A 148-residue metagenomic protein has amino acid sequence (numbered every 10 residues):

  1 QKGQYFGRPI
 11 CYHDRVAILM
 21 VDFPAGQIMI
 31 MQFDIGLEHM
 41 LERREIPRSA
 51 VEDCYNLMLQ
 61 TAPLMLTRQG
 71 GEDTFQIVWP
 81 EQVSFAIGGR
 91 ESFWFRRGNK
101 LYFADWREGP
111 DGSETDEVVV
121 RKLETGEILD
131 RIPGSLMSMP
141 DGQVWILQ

Functional and structural regions predicted by a protein language model:
Q1-K2, A25-S49, R68-S92, E108-L136 (+2 more regions): Surface-exposed loop/turn elements that mediate protein-protein interactions on large endomembrane-trafficking
K2-D14, M20: Short N-terminal edge-element motif at the start of the domain
G7-Y12, Y55-A62, W94-R97, M137-Q148: Structural signature of eukaryotic scaffold interfaces centered on beta-propeller domains
I18, L66-T67, F103-D105, I146: Residue position within the beta-strands of beta-propeller blades
I18-L19, A25: Ordered, amphipathic secondary-structure segments that act as subunit-interaction surfaces in large macromolecular
A50-C54: Extracytoplasmic beta-rich repeat domains
I87-F103: Long, low-complexity intrinsically disordered regions
